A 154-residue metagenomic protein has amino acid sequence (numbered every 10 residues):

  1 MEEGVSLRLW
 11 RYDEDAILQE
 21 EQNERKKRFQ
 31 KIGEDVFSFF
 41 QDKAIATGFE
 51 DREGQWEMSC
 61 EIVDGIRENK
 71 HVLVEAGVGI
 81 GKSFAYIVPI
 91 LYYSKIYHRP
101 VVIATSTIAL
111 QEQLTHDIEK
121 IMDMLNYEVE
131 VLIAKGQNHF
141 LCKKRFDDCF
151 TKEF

Functional and structural regions predicted by a protein language model:
E2-A46, H98-F154: A substrate-engagement module of RecA-like helicase motors
E21-E75, A85-V88: Conserved pre-motif I regulatory segment
E53-E57, K82-A85, T105, A109 (+1 more regions): Generic recognition of stable, solvent-exposed alpha-helical segments in well-folded globular domains
E61-R67, S83-Y97, H116-I121: Walker A/P-loop NTP-binding motif
V78-G79: The conserved Walker
